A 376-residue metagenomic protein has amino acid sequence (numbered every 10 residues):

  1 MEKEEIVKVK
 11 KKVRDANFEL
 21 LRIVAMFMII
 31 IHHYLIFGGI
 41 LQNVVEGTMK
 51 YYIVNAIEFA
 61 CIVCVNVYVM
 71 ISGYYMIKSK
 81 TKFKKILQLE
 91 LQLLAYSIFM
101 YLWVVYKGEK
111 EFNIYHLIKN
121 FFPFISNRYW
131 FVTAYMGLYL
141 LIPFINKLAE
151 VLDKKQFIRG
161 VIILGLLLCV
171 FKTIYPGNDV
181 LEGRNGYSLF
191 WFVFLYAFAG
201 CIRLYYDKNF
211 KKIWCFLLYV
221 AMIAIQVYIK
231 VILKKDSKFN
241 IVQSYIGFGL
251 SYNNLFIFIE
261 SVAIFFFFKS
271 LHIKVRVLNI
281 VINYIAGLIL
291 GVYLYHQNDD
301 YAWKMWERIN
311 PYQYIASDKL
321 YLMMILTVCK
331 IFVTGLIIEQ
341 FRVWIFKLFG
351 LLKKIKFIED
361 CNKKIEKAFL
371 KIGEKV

Functional and structural regions predicted by a protein language model:
M1-L167, V275-L278, N283, L288 (+1 more regions): Membrane-cytosol interface segments of multi-pass membrane proteins, especially ER/Golgi lipid-handling enzymes
F27-Y34, Y96-W103, I162-G177, Y219-K234 (+1 more regions): Aromatic-anchored segments of alpha-helical transmembrane domains
G39-N43, V105-I114, F171-V180, V227-Q243 (+1 more regions): Juxtamembrane "helix-exit" motif on the non-cytosolic side of transmembrane helices
Y52-V65, K119-A134, I174-L195, Y228-V262 (+1 more regions): Interfacial loop-to-helix transition and helix-capping segments at the boundaries of transmembrane helices
L140, F144, F194-A197, I259-F266: Specific aromatic-rich, kink-prone transmembrane helix
F157, V161-D207: Loop-centered beta-sheet repeat module
Y196, G200, V262, F332-Q340: Transmembrane alpha-helical segments of multi-pass membrane transport proteins and ion-pumping complexes
D207-G291, Q297-E307, Q313-L320, M324: Alpha-helical transmembrane segments and terminal signal-anchor/GPI-anchor hydrophobic tails, characterized by long
